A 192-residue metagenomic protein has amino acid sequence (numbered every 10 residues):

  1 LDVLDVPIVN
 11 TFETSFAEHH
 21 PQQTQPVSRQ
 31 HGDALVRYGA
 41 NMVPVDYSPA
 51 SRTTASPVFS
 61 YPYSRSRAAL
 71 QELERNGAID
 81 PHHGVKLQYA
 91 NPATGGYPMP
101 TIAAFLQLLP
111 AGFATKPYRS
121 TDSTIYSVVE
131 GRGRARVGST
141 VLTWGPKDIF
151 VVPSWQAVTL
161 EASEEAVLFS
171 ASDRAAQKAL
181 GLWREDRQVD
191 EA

Functional and structural regions predicted by a protein language model:
L1-V9, S154-A179: Ligand-binding loop in jelly-roll beta-barrel domains
I8-H20: Mixed-charge (acidic/basic) macromolecular-recognition segments
E18-H20, Q25-T101, F105, R187 (+1 more regions): A short, N-terminal "cap"/entry segment at the start of jelly-roll beta-barrel domains of the cupin/DSBH fold
G95-Y97, T115-S123, V141, A157-E164: Short, low-complexity cationic-aromatic patches
T101, L106-A111, Y118-V137, S172: Short, conserved beta-strand element in jelly-roll/cupin
A114, E130-G133, I149, W155 (+1 more regions): Hydrophobic alpha-helix feature that most strongly marks membrane-spanning transmembrane helices and their immediate
G138-A157: Short acidic-glycine-tyrosine-enriched beta hairpin
G145-P146, S170-A192: Long, positively charged, glycine-interspersed low-complexity recognition regions
